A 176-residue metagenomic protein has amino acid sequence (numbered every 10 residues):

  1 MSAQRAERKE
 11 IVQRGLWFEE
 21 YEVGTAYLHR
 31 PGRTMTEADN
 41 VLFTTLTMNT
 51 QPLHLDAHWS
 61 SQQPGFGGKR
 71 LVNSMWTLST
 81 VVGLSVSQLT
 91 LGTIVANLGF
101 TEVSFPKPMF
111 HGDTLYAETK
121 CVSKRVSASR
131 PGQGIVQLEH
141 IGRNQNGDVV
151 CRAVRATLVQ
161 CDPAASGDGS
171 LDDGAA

Functional and structural regions predicted by a protein language model:
M1-V23, F105, M109-T114, E118-A176: HotDog/MaoC-like acyl-thioester-processing domains
S2-L98, A164-A176: Hot-dog-fold acyl-thioester-processing enzymes
L28-T34, S104, A156-L158: Generic structural detector for well-ordered beta-strands
